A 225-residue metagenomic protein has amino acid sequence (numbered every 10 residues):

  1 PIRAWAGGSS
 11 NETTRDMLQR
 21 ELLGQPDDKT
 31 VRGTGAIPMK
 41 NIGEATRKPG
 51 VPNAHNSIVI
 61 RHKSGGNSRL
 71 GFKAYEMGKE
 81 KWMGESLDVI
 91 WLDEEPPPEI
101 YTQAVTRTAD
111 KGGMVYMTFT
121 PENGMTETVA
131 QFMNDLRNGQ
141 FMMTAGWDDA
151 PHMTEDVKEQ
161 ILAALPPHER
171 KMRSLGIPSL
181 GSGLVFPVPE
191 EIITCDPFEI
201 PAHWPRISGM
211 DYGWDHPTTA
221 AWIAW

Functional and structural regions predicted by a protein language model:
P1-I2, G113, P205-R206: Nucleotide donor/acceptor-binding cores
I2-T14: Conserved RecA-like ASCE P-loop NTPase motor core of nucleic-acid helicases/translocases
T13-D88, P178: Inter-Walker segment of RecA-like/P-loop motor cores
V89, P97-E169: ASCE P-loop NTPase helicase motor core
P96-P97, W214: Short, glycine/acidic-enriched loop or turn micro-motifs at the edges of active sites
A150-Y212: ATPase catalytic-site recognition across NTP-hydrolyzing enzymes
A202, I223-W225: Nucleic-acid-processing active sites and adjacent nucleic-acid-binding tracks, predominantly divalent metal-dependent
P217-I223: Short beta-strand scaffold segments in enzyme catalytic cores
